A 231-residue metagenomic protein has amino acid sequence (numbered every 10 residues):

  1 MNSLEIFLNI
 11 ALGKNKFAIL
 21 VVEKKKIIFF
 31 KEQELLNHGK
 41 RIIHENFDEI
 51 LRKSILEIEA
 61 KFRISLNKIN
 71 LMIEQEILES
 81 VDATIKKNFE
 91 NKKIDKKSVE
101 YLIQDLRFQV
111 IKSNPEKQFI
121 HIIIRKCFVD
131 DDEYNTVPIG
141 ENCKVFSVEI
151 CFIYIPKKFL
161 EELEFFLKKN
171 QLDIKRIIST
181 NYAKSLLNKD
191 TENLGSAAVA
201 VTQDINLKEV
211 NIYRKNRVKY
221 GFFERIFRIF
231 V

Functional and structural regions predicted by a protein language model:
M1-N15, E23-S65, I73-V231: Nucleotide/phosphate-binding catalytic cleft detector across ATP-hydrolyzing and phosphate-transferring enzymes
